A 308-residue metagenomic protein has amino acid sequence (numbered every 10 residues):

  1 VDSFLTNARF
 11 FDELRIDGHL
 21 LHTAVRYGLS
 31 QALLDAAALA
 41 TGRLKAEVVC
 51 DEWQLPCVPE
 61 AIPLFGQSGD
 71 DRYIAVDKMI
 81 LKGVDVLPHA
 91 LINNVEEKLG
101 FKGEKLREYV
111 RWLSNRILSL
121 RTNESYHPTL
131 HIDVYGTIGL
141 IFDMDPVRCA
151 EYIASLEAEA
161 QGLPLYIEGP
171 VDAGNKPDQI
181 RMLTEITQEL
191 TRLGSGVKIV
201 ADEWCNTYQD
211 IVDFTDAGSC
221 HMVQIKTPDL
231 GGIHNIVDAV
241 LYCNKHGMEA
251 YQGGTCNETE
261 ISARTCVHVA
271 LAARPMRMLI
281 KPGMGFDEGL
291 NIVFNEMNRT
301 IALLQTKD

Functional and structural regions predicted by a protein language model:
V1, L5-T6, Y27, D238 (+1 more regions): Structured C-terminal cap/extension of enzyme domains
V1-R43: Metal- or metallocofactor-binding catalytic centers and their adjacent structured scaffolds across diverse enzyme
D17, L21-L29, V76, N93-N94 (+4 more regions): Catalytic cores of large soluble enzymes that bind and process phosphate-bearing ligands
L29, L33-T41, K45, V49 (+6 more regions): Structural signal for hydrophobic packing residues in well-ordered secondary-structure cores of soluble enzyme domains
D35-Y109: Glycine-rich, mobile lid/loop segments that gate access to catalytic sites or pores
V84-P88, V95-L140, M144: Charged, long alpha-helical assembly modules
S119-A272, L279-M297: Catalytic core of soluble alpha/beta enzymes
